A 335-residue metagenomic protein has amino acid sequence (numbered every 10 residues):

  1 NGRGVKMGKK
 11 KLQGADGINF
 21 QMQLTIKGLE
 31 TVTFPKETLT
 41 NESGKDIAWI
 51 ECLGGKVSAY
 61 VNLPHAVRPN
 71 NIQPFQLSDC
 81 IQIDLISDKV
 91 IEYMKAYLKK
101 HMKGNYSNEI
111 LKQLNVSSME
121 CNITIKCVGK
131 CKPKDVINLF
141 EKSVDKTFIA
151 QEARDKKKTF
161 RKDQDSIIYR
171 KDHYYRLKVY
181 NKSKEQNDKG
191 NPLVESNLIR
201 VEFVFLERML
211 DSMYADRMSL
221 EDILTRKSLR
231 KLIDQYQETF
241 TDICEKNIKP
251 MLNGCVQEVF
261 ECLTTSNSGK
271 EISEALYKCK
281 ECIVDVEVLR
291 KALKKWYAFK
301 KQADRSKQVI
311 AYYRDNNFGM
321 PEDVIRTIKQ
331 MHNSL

Functional and structural regions predicted by a protein language model:
N1-V286, M320-L335: Structured, helix-rich domain cores that form ligand/interaction pockets
K270-E274, K291, W296-I310: Helix-turn-helix DNA-binding segment
D304, I310-R314, G319-P321, N333-L335: Eukaryotic, compositionally biased intrinsically disordered regions
